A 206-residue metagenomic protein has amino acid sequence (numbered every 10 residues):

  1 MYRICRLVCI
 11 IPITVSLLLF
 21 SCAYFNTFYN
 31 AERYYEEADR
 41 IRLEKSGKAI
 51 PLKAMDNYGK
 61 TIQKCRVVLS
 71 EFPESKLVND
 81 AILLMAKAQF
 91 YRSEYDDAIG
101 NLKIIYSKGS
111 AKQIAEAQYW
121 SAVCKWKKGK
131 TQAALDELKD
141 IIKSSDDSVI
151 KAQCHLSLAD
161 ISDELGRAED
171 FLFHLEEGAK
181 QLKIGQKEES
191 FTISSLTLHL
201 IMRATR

Functional and structural regions predicted by a protein language model:
M1-P12: Bacterial N-terminal signal peptides that target proteins for export
L17-R206: Acidic, polar-rich low-complexity tracts and alpha-helical solenoid repeat scaffolds
